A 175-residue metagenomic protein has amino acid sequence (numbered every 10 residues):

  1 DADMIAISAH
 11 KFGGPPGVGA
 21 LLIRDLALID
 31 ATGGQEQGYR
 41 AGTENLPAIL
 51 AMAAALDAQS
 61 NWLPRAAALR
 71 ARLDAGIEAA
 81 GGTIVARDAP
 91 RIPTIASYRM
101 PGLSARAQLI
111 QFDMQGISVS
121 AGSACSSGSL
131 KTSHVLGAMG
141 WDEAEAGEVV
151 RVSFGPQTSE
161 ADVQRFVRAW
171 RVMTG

Functional and structural regions predicted by a protein language model:
D1-E36, A41-A54: Active-site PLP attachment segment
I7-A9, P16, Y39, R87 (+3 more regions): Thr-Gly-centered strand-to-loop micro-motif
G13-P16, T43-L50, P64-R72, R91 (+6 more regions): Conserved active-site and cofactor/substrate-binding residues in soluble primary-metabolism enzymes
E36, P93-I95, G147-R151: Short, solvent-exposed beta-strand edge segments and adjacent coil->beta transition regions
Q59-Q111: Conserved PLP-dependent catalytic core of the aminotransferase class-I/II
M114-M139: Conserved PLP cofactor-binding pocket of PLP-dependent enzymes
K131-G175: PLP-dependent enzyme catalytic core of the Aspartate aminotransferase-like
